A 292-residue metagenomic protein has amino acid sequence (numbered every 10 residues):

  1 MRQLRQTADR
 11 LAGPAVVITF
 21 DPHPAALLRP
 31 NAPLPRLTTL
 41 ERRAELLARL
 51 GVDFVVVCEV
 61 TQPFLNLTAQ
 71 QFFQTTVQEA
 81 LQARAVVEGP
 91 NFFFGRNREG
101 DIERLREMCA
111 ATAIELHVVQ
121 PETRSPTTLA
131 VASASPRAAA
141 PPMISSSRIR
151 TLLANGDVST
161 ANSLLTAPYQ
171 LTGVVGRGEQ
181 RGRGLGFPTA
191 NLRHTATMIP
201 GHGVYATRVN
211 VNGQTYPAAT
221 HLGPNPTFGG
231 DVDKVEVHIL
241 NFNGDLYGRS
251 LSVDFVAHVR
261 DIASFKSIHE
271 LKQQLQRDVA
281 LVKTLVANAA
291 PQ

Functional and structural regions predicted by a protein language model:
M1, A132, P136-R137, R177-Q292: Phosphate/ribose-recognition catalytic cores of enzymes acting on nucleotide-derived substrates
M1-T39: N-terminal catalytic cores of NTP/NDP-binding nucleotidyl/phosphoryl-transfer enzymes
V16, F54-C58, R84-E88: Divalent metal-dependent hydrolysis catalytic cores, especially in the metallo-beta-lactamase
P35-R43, N66-F73: Glycine-rich, highly charged phosphate/nucleotide-binding loops
L47-A48: ATP-dependent adenylation/nucleotidyltransferase module used to activate substrates
P63-P188, N210, I262-Q274: Classical nucleotidyltransferase
